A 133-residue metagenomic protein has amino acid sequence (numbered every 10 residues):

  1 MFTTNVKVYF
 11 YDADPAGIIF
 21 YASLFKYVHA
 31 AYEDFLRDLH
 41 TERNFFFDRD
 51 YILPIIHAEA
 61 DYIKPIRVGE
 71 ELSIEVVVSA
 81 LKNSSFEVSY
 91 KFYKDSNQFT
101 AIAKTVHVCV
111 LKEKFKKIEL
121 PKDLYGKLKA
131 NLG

Functional and structural regions predicted by a protein language model:
M1-S73, L81-G133: Terminal targeting signals and extreme-terminal segments of soluble enzymes
